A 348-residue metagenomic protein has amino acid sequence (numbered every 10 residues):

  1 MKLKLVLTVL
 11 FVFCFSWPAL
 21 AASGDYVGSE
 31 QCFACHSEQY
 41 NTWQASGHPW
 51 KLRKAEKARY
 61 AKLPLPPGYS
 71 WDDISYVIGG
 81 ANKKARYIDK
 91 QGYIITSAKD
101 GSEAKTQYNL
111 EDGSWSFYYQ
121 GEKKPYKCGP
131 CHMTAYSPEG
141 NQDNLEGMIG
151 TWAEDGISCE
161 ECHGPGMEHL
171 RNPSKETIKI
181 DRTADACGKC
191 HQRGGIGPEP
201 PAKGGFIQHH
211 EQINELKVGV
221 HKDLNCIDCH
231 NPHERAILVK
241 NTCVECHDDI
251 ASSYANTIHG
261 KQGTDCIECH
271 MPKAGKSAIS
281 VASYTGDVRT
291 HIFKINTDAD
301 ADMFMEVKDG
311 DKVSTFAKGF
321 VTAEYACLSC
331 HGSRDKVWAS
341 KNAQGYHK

Functional and structural regions predicted by a protein language model:
M1-L7: Bacterial N-terminal signal peptides that target proteins for export
L7-S16: Bacterial N-terminal signal peptides
A22, Y26-F33, E38-Q39, K54-S137 (+3 more regions): C-type cytochrome heme-c attachment and multiheme electron-transfer modules
Q39-A45: Iron-sulfur (Fe-S) cluster-binding segments and ferredoxin-like electron-carrier domains, especially [2Fe-2S]
S46-L52: Short Gly/aromatic-enriched secondary-structure transition segments
S137-M167: Right-handed parallel beta-helix
E146-I157, P173-D185: Asp-box/WD-like beta-propeller blade repeats and closely related beta-sheet repeat scaffolds
L170: DNA-recognition helix of C2H2 zinc fingers
